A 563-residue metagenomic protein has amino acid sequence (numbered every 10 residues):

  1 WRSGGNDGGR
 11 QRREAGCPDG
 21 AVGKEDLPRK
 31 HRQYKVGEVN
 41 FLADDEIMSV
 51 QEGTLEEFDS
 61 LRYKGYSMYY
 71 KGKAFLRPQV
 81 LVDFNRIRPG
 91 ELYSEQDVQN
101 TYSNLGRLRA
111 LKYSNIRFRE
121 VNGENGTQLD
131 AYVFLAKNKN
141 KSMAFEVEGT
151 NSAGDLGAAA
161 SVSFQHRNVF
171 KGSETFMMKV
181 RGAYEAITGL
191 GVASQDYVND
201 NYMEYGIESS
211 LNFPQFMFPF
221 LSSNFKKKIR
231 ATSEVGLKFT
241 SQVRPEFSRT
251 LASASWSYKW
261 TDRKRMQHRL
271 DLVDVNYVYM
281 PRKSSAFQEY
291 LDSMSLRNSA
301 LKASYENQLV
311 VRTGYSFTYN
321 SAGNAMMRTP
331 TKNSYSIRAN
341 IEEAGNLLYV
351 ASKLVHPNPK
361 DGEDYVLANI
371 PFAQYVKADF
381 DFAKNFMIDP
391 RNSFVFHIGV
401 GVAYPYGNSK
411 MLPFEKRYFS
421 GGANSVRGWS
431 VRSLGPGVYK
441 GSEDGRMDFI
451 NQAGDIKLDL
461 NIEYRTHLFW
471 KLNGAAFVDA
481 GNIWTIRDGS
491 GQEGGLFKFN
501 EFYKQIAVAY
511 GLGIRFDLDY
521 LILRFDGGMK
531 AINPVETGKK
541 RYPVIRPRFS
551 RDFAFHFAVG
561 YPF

Functional and structural regions predicted by a protein language model:
W1, A74-F75, S94-R338, R427-G428 (+5 more regions): Gram-negative/organellar outer-membrane beta-barrel architecture
W1-N151, A186, N224, V376-A378 (+1 more regions): Periplasmic polypeptide-binding modules associated with outer-membrane biogenesis and secretion
T54-E57, Y66, E148-A153, R269-T466 (+1 more regions): C-terminal outer-membrane beta-barrel translocator/porin domains of Gram-negative envelope proteins and their
R88-L92, H166, F497: C-terminal soluble interaction/assembly domains
Y197, F497-F502: Short, glycine/charged-rich beta-strand-loop motifs at protein surfaces that mediate ligand recognition and catalysis
L458-T466, A480, A507-L518, F555-V559: Conserved C-terminal beta-signal and adjacent last beta-strands/turns of outer-membrane beta-barrel proteins
